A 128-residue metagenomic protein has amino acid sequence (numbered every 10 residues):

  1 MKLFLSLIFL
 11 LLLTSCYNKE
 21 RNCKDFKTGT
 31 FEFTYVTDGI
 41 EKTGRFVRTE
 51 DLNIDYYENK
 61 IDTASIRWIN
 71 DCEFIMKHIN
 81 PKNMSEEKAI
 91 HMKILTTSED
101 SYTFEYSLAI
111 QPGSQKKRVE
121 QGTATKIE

Functional and structural regions predicted by a protein language model:
M1-F4: Positively charged n-region of N-terminal signal peptides that target proteins for export
L12-S15: C-terminal motif of bacterial Sec signal peptides marking the signal peptidase cleavage site
Y17-K19: Bacterial signal peptide processing site
C23-G39: Tryptophan-anchored aromatic micro-motifs
F33, N53-Y56, F74-H78, Y102-Y106: Short hydrophobic/aromatic-rich beta-strand segments that constitute the beta-sheet cores of beta-sandwich/beta-barrel
K42-I69: N-terminal glycine/threonine-rich, aromatic-flanked beta-hairpin/loop signature
N80-E128: Beta-sheet ligand-binding and adhesion/scaffold domains
